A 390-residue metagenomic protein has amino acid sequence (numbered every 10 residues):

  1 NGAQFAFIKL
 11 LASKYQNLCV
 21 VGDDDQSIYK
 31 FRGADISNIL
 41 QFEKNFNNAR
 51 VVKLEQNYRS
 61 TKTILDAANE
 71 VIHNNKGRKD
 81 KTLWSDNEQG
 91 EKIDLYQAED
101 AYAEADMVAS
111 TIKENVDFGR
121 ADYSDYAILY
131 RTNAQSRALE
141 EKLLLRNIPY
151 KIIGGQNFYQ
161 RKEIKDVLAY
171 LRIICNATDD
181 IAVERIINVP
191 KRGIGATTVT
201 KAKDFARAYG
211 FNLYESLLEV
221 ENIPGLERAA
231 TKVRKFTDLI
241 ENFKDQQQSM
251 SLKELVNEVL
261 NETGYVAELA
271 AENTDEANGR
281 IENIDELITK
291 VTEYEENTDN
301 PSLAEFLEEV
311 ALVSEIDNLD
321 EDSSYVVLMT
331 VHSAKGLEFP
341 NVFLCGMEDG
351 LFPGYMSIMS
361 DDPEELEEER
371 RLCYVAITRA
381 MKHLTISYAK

Functional and structural regions predicted by a protein language model:
N1-Q41, Q56-S60, V259: Conserved helicase NTPase motor core
Q4-F7, L11, A67-A68, I112 (+4 more regions): Structural preference for long, well-ordered alpha-helical segments in enzyme cores
K14-N17, D23-D25, F46-V51, E88-I93 (+6 more regions): Short glycine-/polar-rich loops that comprise or flank the Walker A/P-loop and associated switch/sensor motifs
G22-D25, R32-I36, Q56-Y58, A68-N69 (+5 more regions): A short beta-strand-to-loop transition that corresponds to the Sensor-1 phosphate-sensing loop of AAA+ P-loop ATPases
D25-K30, R59-S60, I152-C175, I187: Short alpha-helix plus adjacent loop in nuclease-associated cores
S27-K30, S60-D66, H73-N74, D80-K81 (+5 more regions): Switch/connector loops and helix/strand junctions flanking conserved nucleotide-binding motifs in nucleotide-processing
N47-R50, Q56-P149, R172-N176, A230 (+2 more regions): Helicase P-loop NTPase motor core
S136-I148, R161, L168-K390: Conserved helicase C-terminal RecA-like lobe
